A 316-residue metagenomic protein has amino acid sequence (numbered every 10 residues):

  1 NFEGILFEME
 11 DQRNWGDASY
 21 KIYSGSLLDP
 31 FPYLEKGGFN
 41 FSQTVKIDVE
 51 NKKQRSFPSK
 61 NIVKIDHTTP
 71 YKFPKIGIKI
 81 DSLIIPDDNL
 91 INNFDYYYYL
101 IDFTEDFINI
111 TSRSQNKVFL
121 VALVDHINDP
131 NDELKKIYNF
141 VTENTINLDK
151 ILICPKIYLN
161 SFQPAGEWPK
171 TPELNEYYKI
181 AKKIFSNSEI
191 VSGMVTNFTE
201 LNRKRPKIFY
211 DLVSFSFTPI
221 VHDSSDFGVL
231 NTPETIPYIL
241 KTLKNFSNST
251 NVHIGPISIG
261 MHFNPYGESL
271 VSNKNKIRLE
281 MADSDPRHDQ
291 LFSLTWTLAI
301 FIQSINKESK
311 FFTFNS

Functional and structural regions predicted by a protein language model:
F2-I62, D102: Beta-strand-rich recognition/accessory modules
G38, G255-S316: Aromatic/acidic polysaccharide-binding cleft in carbohydrate-active enzymes
Y71-V121, F140-K150: Catalytic domains of carbohydrate-active enzymes, especially glycoside hydrolases
K79-L83, T104, L123-I127, K156-Y158 (+3 more regions): Active-site beta-loop-alpha junctions enriched in small/polar residues
I80-N93, P130-T142, F198-P206, F292-F301: Short, acidic/polar
D87-D88, F107-S112, N131-V141, L174-K182 (+3 more regions): Generic structural signal for well-ordered alpha-helices, preferentially at hydrophobic/aromatic core positions
F94-F103, T145-T171, E200-P233, I257 (+3 more regions): Aromatic- and acid-rich polysaccharide-binding/catalytic face of secreted or lumenal carbohydrate-active enzymes
P169-V191, P206-S216, E234-T250, W296: Active-site neighborhood of glycoside hydrolase catalytic domains
